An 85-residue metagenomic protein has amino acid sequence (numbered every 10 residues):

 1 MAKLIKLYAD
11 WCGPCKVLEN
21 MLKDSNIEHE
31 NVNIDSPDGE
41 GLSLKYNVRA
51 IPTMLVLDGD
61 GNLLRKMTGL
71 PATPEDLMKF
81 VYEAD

Functional and structural regions predicted by a protein language model:
M1-S25: Local sequence-structure signature of Cys/Sec-based thiol-disulfide redox active-site neighborhoods
L7-Y8, I27-G41: Thiol-based oxidoreductase modules, predominantly thioredoxin-like and allied folds used for disulfide exchange
G13, P37-D38, A72: Short alpha-helical
E19-L22, K45-Y46, L70: Short, glycine/charged-enriched secondary-structure capping and boundary segments
E30-V32, L42, D58-L64: Short, internal strand/loop/helix patches that form the active-site neighborhood or redox-interaction surface
Y46-L55: Structural micro-motif
V56-D85: Non-catalytic, surface beta->alpha helical segment in thiol-disulfide oxidoreductase systems
